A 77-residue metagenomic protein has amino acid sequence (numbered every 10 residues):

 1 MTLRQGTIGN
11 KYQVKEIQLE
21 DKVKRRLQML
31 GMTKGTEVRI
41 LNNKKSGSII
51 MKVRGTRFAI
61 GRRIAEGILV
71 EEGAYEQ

Functional and structural regions predicted by a protein language model:
M1-G6, I60: Ubiquitin-like/PB1-type beta-grasp interaction modules and other compact soluble beta-rich domains
T2, R26-Q28: Short, conserved secondary-structure segments in the cores of folded domains
N10-V23: Short, structured beta-strand/loop micro-motifs enriched in basic residues and often containing a Trp
Y12, G47-Q77: C-terminal structural segments of small proteins and small subunits
V14, E37-I40: Conserved hydrophobic positions within beta-strands
V23-R26, T36: Short alpha-helix capping/helix-loop boundary micro-motifs
